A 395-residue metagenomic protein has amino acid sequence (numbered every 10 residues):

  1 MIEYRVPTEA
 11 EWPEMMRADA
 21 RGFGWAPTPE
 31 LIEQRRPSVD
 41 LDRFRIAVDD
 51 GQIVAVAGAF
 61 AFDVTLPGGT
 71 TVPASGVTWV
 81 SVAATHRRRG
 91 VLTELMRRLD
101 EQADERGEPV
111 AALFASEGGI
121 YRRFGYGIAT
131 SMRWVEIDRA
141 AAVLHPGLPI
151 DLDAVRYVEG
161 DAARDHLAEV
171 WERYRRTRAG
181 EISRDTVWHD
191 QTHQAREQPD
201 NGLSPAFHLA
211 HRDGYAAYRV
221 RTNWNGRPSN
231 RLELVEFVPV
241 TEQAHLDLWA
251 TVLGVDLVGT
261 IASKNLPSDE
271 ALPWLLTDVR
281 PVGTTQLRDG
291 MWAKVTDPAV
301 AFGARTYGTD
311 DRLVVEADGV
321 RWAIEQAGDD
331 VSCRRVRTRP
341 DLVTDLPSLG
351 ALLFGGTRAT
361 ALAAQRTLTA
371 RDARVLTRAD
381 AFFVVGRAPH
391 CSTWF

Functional and structural regions predicted by a protein language model:
M1-E3, T8, P67, P149-F395: Intrinsically disordered, low-complexity, positively biased terminal segments
Y4-P13, D19-R21, A26, E30-Q34 (+3 more regions): Hydrophobic, small-residue-rich alpha-helical packing segments that form membrane-like cores
R17-R35, T177-Q194: Conserved GNAT-fold acetyl-CoA-binding loop/helix
A18, A26-E30, R36-S38, D42-R45 (+2 more regions): N-terminal, Lys/Arg-enriched amphipathic/low-complexity engagement segments that precede the first folded domain
P37-A55, G76, S131, H193-L209 (+1 more regions): A short helix-loop-beta-strand connector motif used in the catalytic cores of GNAT acetyltransferases and, in some
I46, Q52-A61, G76, S81 (+1 more regions): Conserved beta-strand in the GNAT
V77-V82, R87-D104, T241-L253: Conserved acetyl-CoA-binding loop-helix of GNAT-fold acetyltransferases
D104-V110, F114-V135, S268-G283: Conserved active-site alpha-helix within GNAT-family acetyltransferase domains
